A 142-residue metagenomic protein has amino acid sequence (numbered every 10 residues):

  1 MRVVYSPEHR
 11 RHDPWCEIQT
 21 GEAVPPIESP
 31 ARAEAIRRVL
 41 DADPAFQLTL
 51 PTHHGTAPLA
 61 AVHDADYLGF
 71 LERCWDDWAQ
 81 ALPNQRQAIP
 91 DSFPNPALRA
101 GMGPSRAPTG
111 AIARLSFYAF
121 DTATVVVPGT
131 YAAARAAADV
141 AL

Functional and structural regions predicted by a protein language model:
M1-L142: HDAC/HDAC-like amidohydrolase catalytic core signature
